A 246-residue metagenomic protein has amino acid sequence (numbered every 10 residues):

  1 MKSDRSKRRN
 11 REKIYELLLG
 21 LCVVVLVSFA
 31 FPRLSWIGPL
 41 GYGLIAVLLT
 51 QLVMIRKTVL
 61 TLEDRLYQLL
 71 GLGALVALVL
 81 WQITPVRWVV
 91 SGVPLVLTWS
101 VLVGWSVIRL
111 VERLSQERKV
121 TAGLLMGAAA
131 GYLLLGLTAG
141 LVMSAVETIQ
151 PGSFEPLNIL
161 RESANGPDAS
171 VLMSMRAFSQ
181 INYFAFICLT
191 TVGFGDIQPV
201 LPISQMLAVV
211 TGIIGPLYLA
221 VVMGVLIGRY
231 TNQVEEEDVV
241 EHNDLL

Functional and structural regions predicted by a protein language model:
S3-L18, L62: N-terminal membrane topogenic signal
R11-V25, Q68-A74: Alpha-helical transmembrane segments
V25-G38, V53-L60, V86: Short, hydrophobic transmembrane alpha-helix segments
F31-I45, G92-L102, S179-N182: Structural signature of hydrophobic alpha-helical transmembrane segments
F31-S35, G136-Y183: Outer-pore turret/helix-boundary of cation channels
T61-L72, G92-W99, K119-A129: Cytoplasmic-side transmembrane-helix entry/capping segments in multi-pass membrane proteins
V107-S153: Pore-domain transmembrane helices of cation channels
L172-E237: Pore domain of cation channels
